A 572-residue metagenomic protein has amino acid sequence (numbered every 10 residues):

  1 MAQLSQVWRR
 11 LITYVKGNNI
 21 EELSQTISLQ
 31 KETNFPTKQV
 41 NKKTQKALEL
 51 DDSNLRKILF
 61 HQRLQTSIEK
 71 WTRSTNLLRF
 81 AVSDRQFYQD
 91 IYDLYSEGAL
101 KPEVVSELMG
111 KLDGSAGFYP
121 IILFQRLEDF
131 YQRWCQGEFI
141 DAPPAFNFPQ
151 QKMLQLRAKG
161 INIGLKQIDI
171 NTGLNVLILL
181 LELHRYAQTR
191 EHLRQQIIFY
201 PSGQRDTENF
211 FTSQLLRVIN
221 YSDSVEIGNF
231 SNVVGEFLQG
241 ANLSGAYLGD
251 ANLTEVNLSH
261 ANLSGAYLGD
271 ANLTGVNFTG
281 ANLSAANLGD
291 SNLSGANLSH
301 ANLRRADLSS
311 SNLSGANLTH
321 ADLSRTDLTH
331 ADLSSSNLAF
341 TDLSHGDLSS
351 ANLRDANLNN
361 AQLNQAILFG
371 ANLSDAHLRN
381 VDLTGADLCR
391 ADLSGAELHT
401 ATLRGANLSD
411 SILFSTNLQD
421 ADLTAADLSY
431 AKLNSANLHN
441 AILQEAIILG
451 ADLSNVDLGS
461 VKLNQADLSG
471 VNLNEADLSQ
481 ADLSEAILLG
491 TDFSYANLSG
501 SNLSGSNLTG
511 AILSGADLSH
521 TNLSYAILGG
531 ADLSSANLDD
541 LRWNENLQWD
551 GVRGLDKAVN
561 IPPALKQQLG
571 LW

Functional and structural regions predicted by a protein language model:
M1, Q39, L48-R56: Short, conserved phosphate/pyrophosphate- and ester-handling motifs at nucleotide-, phospho-/glycolipid
M1-T44, H61-E255, S259-H260, S264-W572: Intrinsic low-complexity/IDR segments
